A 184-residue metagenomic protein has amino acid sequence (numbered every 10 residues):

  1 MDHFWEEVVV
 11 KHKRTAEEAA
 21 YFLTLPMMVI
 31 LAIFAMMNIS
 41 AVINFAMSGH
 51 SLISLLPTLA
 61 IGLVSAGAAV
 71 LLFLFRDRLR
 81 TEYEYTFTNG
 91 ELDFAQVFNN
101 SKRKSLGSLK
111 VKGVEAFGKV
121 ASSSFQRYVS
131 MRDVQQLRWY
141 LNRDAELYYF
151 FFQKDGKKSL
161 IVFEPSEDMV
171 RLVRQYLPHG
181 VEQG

Functional and structural regions predicted by a protein language model:
M1-A35: N-terminal membrane-targeting/pre-transmembrane regions
M36-S65: Hydrophobic alpha-helical transmembrane segments
L56-T81: Transmembrane alpha-helices and immediately adjacent membrane-cytoplasm interface residues in multi-pass integral
L79-E82, A145-L147: Short, surface-exposed coil-to-beta transition loops
T86-K104: Membrane-cytosol interface motif
R103-S108, R171-R174: A short, polar/proline- and glycine-enriched secondary-structure boundary/capping micro-motif
G107-R127: Structured surface patches comprising rigid loops and adjacent beta-strands/short helices at the edges of well-ordered
V129-G184: A membrane-cytosol interface segment of integral membrane proteins
